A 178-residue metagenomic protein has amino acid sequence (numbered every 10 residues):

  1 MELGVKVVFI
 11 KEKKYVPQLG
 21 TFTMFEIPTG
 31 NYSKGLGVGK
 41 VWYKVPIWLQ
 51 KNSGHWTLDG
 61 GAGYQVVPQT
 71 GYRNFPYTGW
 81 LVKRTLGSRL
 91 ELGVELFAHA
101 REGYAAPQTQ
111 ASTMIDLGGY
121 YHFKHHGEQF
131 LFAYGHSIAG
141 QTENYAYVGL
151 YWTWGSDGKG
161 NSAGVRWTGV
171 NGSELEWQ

Functional and structural regions predicted by a protein language model:
M1-R73, P107-Q110, S156, V165-G169 (+1 more regions): Outer-membrane pore/translocation modules
M1-V5, L19, V41-I47, P76-W80 (+3 more regions): Hydrophobic, lipid-facing positions within transmembrane beta-strands of outer-membrane proteins
M1-V7, G35, T78, R84-T85 (+1 more regions): N-terminal short leaders/motifs
Y15, Y32, Y43, Y64 (+7 more regions): Sequence-level detector for tyrosine residue identity
P17-G20, G37, Q50, G60-G63 (+5 more regions): Small-side-chain structural scaffolding
T57-F97: A mid-sequence, solvent-exposed acidic-amphipathic segment
L81-Q178: Outer membrane beta-barrel transmembrane domains
